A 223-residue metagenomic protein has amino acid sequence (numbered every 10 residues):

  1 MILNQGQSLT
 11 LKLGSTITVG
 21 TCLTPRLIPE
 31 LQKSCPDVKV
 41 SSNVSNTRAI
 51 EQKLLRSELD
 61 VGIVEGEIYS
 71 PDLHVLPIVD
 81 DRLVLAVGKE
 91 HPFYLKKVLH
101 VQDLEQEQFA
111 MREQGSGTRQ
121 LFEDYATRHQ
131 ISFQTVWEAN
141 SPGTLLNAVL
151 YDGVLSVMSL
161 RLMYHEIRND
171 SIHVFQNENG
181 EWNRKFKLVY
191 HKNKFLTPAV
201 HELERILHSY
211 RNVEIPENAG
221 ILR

Functional and structural regions predicted by a protein language model:
N4-Q5, S70-F109: Flexible hinge/capping segments at coil-to-helix
S8-P71, A139: Central regulatory/effector-binding core of bacterial HTH transcription factors
T10-G14, G62, A86, A110 (+2 more regions): Short, well-ordered beta-strand segments
C22-L23, H173-P216: A late-sequence structural motif
N46-E51, L55-L59, V64-E65, L121-V174: Hydrophobic hinge/microswitch elements
H74-V84, L160, N169-N183: Short beta-strand->loop
V84-A86, P92, L155, H173 (+1 more regions): Residues embedded in well-ordered beta-strands
F93-Y94, E107-H129, L160, L196-R205 (+1 more regions): Secondary-structure junction motif
